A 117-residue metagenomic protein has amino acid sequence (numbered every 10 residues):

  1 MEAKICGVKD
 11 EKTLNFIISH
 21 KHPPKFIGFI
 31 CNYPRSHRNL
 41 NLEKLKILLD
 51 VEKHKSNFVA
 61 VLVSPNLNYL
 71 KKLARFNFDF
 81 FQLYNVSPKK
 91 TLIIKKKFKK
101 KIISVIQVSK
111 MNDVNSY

Functional and structural regions predicted by a protein language model:
M1-K89, I93-Y117: Conserved N-terminal beta1-alpha1 strand-loop-helix module at the mouth
